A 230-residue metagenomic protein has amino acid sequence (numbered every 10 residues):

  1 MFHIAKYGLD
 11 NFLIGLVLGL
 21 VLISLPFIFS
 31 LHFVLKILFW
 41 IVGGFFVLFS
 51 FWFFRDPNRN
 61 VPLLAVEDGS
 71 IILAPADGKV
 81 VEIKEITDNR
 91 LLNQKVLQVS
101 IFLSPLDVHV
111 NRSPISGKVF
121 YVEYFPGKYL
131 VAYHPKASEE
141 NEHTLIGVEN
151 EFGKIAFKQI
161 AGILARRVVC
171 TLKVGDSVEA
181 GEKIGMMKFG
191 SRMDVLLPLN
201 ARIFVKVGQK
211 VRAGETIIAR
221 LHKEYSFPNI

Functional and structural regions predicted by a protein language model:
M1-I230: Contiguous, well-folded functional domains in the mature portion of proteins
